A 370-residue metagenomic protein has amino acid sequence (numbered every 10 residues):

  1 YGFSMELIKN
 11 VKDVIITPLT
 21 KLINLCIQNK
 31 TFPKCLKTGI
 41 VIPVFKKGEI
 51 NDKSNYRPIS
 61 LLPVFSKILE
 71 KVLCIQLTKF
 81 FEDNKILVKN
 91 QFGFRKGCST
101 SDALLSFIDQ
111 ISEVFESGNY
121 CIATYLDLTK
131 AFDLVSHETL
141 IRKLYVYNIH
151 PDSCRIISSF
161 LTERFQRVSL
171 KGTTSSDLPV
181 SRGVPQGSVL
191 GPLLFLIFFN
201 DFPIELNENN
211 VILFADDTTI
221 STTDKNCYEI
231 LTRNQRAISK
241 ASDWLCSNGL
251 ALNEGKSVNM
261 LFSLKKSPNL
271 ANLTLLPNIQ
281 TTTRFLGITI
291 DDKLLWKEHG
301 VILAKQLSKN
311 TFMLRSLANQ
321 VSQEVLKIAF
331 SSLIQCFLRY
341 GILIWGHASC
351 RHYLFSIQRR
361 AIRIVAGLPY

Functional and structural regions predicted by a protein language model:
Y1-P185, T222: Conserved pre-catalytic core of RNA-dependent polymerases
T38-V41, R57, Q91, R95 (+9 more regions): Catalytic palm active-site di-aspartate
I40, N253-K265, S331, R351 (+1 more regions): A glycine-rich phosphate-binding loop feature that marks nucleotide/adenosyl-phosphate handling sites
L73-Q91, P192-T222: Active-site palm subdomain of RNA-directed nucleic acid polymerases
L104, V211, L231-N234, I238 (+5 more regions): Hydrophobic packing residues in well-ordered alpha-helices of helical domains and bundles
R236, L250-T283: Short, conserved micro-motifs composed of acidic
P277-I344: Basic, alpha-helical interaction scaffolds
S349-Y370: A terminal-accessory region detector
